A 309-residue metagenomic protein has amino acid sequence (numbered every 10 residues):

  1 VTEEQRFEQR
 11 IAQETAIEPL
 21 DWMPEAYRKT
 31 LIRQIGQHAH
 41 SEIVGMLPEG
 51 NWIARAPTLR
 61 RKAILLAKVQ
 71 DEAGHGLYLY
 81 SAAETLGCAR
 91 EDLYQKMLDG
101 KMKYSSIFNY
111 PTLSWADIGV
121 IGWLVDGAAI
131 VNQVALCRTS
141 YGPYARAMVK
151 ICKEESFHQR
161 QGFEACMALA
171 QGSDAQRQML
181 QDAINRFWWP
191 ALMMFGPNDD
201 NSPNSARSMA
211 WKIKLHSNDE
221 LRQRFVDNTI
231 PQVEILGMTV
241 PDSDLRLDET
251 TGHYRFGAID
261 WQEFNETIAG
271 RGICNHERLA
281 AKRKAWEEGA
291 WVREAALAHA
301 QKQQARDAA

Functional and structural regions predicted by a protein language model:
V1-E18, H40, D92-M102: Acidic, low-complexity proline/glycine-rich segments
V1-R6, A63, K68-K96, G162-M167: Conserved alpha-helical segments that form or flank metal/cofactor-binding pockets of metalloenzymes
A16-G36, K96-G122, T139, G172-Q176 (+1 more regions): Acidic/His metal-coordination segments adjacent to aromatic residues that form catalytic metal sites in metalloenzymes
W22-Y27, G45-A67, A129-Y144: Helix-loop segments that flank and shape redox-cofactor active sites
Y27-H38, A56-H75, I118, P143-E155 (+1 more regions): Alpha-helical scaffold segments that form or flank carboxylate-/histidine-based iron centers
F108-Q161: Internal, conserved structured core segments that host functional sites
T139-P190: Glycine- and acidic-residue-rich phosphate-binding/metal-coordinating active-site segment common to enzymes that handle
Q178-A309: Extended, helix-rich structural scaffolds rather than catalytic motifs
